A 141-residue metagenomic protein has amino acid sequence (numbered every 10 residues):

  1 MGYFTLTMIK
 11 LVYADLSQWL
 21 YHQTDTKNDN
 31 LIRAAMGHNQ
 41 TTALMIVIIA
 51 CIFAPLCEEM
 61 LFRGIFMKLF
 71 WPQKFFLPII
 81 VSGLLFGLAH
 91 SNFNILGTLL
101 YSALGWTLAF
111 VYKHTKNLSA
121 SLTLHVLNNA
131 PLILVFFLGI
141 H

Functional and structural regions predicted by a protein language model:
M1-A54: Juxtamembrane helix-loop-helix connectors linking adjacent transmembrane helices in multi-pass membrane enzymes
F4, M8, L44-M45, E58-F62 (+2 more regions): Residue-level signal for transmembrane alpha-helical positions in Major Facilitator Superfamily
A14-S17, A43-E58, L96-L99, L127-I140: Juxtamembrane/interfacial segments around transmembrane helices
A35-N39, A43, W71-K74, F93 (+1 more regions): Membrane-helix interfacial "entry" motifs
T41-I46, A50, K74-S82, N117-A120: Membrane-interface starts of transmembrane alpha-helices
C57-V81, F110-N117: Membrane-interface helix/loop boundary segments of multi-pass membrane proteins
I79-G83, A89, I95-H141: Functionally important transmembrane alpha-helices
